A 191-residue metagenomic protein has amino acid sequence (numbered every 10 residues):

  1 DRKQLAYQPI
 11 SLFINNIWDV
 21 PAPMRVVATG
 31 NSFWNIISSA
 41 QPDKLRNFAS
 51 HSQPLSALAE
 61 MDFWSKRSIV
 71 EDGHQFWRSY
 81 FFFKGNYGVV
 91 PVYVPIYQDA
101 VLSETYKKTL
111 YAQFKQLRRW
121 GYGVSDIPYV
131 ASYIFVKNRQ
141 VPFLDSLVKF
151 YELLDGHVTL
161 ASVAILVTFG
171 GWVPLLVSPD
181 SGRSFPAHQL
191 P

Functional and structural regions predicted by a protein language model:
R2-I69, Y80-F83, L102-Y129: Long helical/loop segments within the catalytic core of UDP-sugar-dependent glycosyltransferases, especially the large
A40, Y97-P191: Basic/Trp-rich segment in TM-proximal cytosolic loops or flexible interdomain/linker regions
R67, S79-Y97: Catalytic donor-sugar/metal-binding loop of nucleotide-sugar-dependent glycosyltransferases
H74: Cell-envelope/extracellular polymer assembly enzymes that use nucleotide-activated donors
